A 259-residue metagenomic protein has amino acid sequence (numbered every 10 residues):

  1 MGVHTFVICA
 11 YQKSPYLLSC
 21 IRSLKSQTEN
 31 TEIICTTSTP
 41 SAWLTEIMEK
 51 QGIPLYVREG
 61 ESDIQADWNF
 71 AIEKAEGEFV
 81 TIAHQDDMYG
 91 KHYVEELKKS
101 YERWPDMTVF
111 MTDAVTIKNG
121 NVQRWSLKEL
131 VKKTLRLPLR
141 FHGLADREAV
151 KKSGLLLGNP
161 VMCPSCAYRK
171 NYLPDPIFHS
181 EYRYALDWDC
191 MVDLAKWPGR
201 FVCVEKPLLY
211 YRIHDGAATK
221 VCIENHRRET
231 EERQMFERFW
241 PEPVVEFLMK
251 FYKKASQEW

Functional and structural regions predicted by a protein language model:
M1-S23: N-proximal low-complexity "stem/linker" segments adjacent to membrane-targeting elements
V3-T5, E32, D189: Cell-envelope/extracellular polymer assembly enzymes that use nucleotide-activated donors
R22-T31: Short, acidic, metal-binding catalytic loop of nucleotide-sugar glycosyltransferases
N30-P40, Y56-G60, H84: Short beta-strand/loop segment that forms part of the nucleotide-sugar
E59-A75: Glycine-rich, basic loop-to-helix element that forms the pyrophosphate-binding segment of sugar-nucleotide handling
V80: Short aromatic/hydrophobic "clamp" motif used to bind/position activated sugar donors
H92-K132: Conserved donor NDP-sugar-binding/catalytic core segment of glycosyltransferases
L137-R228: Conserved nucleotide-sugar donor-binding catalytic segment
